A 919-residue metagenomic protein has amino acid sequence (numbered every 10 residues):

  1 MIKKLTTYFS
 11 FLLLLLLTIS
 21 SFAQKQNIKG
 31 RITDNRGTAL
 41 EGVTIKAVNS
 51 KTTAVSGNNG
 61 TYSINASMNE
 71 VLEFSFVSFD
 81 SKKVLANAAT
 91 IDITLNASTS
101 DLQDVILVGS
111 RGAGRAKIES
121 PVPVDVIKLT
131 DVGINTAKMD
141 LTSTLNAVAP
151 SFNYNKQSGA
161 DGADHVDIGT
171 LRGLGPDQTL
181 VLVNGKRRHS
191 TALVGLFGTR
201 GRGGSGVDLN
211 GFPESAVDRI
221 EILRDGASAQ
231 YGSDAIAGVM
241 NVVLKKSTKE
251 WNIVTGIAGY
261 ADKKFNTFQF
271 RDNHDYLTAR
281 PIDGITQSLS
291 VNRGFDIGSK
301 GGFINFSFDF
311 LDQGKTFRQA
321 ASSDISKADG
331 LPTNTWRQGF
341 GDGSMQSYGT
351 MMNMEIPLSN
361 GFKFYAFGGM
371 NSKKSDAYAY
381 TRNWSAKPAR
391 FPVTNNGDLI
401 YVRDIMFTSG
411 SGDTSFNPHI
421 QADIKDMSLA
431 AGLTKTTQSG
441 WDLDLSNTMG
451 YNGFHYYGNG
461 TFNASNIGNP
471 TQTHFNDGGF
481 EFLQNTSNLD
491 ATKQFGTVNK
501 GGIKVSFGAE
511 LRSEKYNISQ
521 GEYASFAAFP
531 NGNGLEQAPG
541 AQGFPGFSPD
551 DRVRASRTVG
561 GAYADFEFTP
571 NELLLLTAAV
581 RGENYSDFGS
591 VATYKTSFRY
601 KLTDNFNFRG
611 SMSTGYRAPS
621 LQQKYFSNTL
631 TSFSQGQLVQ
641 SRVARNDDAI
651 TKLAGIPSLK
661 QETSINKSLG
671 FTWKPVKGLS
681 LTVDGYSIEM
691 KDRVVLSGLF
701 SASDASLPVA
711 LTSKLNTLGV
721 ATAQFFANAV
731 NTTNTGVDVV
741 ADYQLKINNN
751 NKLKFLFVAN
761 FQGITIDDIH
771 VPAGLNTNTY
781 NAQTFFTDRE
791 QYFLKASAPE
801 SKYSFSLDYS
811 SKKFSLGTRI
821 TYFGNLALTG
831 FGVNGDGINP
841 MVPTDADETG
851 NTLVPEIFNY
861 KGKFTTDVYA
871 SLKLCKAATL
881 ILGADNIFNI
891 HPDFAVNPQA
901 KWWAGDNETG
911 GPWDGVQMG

Functional and structural regions predicted by a protein language model:
R31-T38, V43-V48, V71-F79, A88-I134: Short, acidic, small-residue-rich periplasmic hinge/interaction motif at the N-terminus of Gram-negative outer-membrane
Y62-I64, K186-R224, R271: Short acidic/polar hinge/loop motifs at secondary-structure boundaries that mediate gating or recognition
N65, S143-T191, A237-G238: Extracytoplasmic beta-strand/coil segments of soluble accessory domains associated with Gram-negative outer-membrane
A89-N96, L141-T144, D167-G169, N184 (+4 more regions): N-terminal periplasmic accessory domains that precede and gate Gram-negative outer-membrane beta-barrel machines
T191, M690, G763, T821-P843 (+2 more regions): C-terminal beta-signal and adjacent terminal beta-strands/loops of Gram-negative outer-membrane beta-barrel proteins
N252, N273-G412, Q421-G432, T436 (+1 more regions): Transmembrane beta-barrel wall of Gram-negative outer-membrane proteins
T408-G410, F416-A430, Q438, M449 (+3 more regions): Outer-membrane beta-barrel transmembrane domain signature of Gram-negative proteins, especially the mid-to-C-terminal
G685-G832: Gram-negative outer-membrane beta-barrel transporters
